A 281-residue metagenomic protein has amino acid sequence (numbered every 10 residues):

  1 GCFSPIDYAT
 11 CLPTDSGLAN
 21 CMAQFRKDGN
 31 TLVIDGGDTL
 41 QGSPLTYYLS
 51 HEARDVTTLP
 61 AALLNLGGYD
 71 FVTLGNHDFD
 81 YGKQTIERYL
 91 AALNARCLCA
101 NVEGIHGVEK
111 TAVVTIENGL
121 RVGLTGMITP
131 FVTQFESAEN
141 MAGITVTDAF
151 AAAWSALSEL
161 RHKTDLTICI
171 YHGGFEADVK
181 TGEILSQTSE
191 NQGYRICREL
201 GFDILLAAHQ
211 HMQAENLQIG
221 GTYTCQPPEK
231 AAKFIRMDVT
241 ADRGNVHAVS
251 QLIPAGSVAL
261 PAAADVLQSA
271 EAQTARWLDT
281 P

Functional and structural regions predicted by a protein language model:
G1-S257: Acidic, metal/ion-coordinating pockets
T240-P281: A short C-terminal boundary segment appended to hydrolase-like catalytic domains
